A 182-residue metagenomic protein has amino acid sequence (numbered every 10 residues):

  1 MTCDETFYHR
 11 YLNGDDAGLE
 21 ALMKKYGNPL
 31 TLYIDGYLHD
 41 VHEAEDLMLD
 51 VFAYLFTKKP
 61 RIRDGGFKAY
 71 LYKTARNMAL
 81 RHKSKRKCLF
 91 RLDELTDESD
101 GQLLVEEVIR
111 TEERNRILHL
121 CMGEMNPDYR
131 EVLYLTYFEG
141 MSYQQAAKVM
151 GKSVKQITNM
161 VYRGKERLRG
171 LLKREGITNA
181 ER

Functional and structural regions predicted by a protein language model:
M1-P29, G36, G123, G170 (+1 more regions): N-terminal module of bacterial RNA polymerase sigma factors
L12-A21, T31-D50, V154, G176-N179: Short, charged helix-capping/linker segments at alpha-helix termini
L12-N13, H39, L49-G66, K85-K87: Sigma70-family region 2
I34, M125, R130, Y162-R182: Short, Lys/Arg-enriched C-terminal cap helix and immediately downstream tail that follows
K73-D93, T111: Arg/Lys-rich amphipathic alpha helix in sigma70-family domain 2
L80, Q144-R174: DNA-recognition helix of helix-turn-helix
D97-G123: Acidic, proline/glycine-rich intrinsically disordered inter-domain spacer in sigma factors
V132-T136: A short pre-motif secondary-structure segment
